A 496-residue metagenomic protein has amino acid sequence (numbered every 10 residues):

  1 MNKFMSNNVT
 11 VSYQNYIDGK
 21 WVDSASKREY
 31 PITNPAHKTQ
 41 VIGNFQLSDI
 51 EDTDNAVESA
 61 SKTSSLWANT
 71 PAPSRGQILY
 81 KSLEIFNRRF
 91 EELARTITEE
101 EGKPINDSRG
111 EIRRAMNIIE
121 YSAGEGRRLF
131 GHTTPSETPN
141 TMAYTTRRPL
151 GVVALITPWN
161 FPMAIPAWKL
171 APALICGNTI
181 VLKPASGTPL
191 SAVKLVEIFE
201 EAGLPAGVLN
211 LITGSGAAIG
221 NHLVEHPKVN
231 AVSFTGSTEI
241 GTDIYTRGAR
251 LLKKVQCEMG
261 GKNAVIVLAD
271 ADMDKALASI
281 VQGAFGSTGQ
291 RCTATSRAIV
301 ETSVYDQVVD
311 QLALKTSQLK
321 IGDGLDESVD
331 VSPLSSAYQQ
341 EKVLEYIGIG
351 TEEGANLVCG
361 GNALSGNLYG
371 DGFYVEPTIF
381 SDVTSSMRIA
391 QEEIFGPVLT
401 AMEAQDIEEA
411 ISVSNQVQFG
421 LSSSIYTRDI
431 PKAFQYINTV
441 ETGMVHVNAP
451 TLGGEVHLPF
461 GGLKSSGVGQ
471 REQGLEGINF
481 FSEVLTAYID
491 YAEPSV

Functional and structural regions predicted by a protein language model:
M1-A36: Hydrophobic face of amphipathic alpha-helices that form TPR/SEL1-like repeat modules and related alpha-solenoid
K38-L129, N140: Glycine-rich loop-to-alpha-helix module at the N-terminal edge of alpha/beta enzyme cores
T39, A60, R75, I97 (+10 more regions): Residue-level signal for inorganic ion chemistry
Q40-G43, V229, I266, K320-I321 (+3 more regions): Conserved C-terminal structural/oligomerization subdomain of aldehyde/semialdehyde dehydrogenase
I42-S48, T63-N69, L155, V265-L268 (+5 more regions): Short, well-ordered beta-strand elements within core beta-sheets of diverse protein domains
S64, A68, L83-F90, A94 (+18 more regions): Structural signal for hydrophobic packing residues in well-ordered secondary-structure cores of soluble enzyme domains
G131-K275, A404: Rossmann-like NAD(P) dinucleotide-binding subdomain of oxidoreductase/dehydrogenase enzymes
E239-T384, V447, E493-V496: ALDH superfamily catalytic-core signature
